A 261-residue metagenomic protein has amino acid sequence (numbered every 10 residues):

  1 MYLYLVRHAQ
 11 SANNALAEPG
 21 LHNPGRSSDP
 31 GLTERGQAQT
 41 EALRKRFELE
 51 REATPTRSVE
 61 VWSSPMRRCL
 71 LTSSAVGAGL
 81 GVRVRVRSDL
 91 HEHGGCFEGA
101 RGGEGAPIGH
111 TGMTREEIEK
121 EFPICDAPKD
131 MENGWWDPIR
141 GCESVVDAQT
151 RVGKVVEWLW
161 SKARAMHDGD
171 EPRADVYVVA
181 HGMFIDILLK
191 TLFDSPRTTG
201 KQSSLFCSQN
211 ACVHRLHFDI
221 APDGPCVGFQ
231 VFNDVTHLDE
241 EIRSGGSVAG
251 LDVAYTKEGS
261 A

Functional and structural regions predicted by a protein language model:
M1-L3, E92-K120, A165-A174, K190-A261: Acidic, low-complexity terminal tails and accessory targeting/binding regions of phosphate-metabolizing enzymes
M1-S58, S74-G81, I220-A261: An N-terminal RHG(E/S)-centered segment typical of histidine phosphatases
S11-E18, G94-C96, P128-D130: Short acidic/His/Gly/Ser-rich catalytic and metal-binding motifs that mark active-site loops of diverse hydrolases
E41-P128, F206: Phosphate-coordination/substrate-recognition cap region in phosphate-metabolizing enzymes
E50-R57, L159-D175: Glycine-rich phosphate-binding loop signature in dinucleotide/nucleotide-binding domains
S63-S64, T150, V179-A180: Short beta-strand scaffold positions
R101-G103, E117-D147, T256: Short glycine/proline- and acidic residue-enriched helix-loop micro-motifs that form flexible lids or anion-recognition
G182-D186: GST superfamily/GST-like fold recognition
